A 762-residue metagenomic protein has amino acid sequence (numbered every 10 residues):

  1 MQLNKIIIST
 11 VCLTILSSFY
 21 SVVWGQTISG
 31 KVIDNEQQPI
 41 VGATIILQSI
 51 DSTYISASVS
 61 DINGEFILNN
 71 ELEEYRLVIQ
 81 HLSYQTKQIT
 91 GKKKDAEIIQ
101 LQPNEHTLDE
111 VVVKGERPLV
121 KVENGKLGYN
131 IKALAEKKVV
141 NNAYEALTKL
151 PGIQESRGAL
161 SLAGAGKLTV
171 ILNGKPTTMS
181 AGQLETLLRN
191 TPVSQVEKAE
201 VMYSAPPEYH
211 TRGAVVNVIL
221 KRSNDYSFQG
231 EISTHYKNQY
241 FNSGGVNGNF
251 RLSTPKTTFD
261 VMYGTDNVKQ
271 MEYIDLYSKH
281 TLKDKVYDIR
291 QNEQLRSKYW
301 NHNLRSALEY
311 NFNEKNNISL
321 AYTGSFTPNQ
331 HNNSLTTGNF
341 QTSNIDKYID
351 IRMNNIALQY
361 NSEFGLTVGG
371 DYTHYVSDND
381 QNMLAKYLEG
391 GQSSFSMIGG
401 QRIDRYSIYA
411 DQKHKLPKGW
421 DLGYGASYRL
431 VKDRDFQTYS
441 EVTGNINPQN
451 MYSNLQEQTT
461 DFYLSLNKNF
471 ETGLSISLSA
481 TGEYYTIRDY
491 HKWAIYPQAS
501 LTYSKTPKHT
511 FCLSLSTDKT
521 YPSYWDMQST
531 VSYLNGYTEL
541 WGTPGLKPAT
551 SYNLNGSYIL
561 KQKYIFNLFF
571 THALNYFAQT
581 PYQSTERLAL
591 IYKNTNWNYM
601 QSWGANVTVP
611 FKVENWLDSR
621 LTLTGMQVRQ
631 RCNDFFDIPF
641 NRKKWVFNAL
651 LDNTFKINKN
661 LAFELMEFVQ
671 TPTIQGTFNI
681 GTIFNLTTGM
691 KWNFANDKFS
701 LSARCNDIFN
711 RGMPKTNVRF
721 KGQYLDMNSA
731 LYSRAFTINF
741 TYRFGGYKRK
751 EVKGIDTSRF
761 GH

Functional and structural regions predicted by a protein language model:
I46-Q48, Q80-Y84, A96-A135, E155-R157 (+1 more regions): Short, acidic, small-residue-rich periplasmic hinge/interaction motif at the N-terminus of Gram-negative outer-membrane
D51-E65: Short, acidic Ser/Thr/Gly-rich low-complexity loop/linker segments typical of extracellular and cell-surface proteins
K93-Q100, A143-A146, L184-T186, E200-V201 (+2 more regions): N-terminal periplasmic accessory domains that precede and gate Gram-negative outer-membrane beta-barrel machines
Y144-M179: Extracytoplasmic beta-strand/coil segments of soluble accessory domains associated with Gram-negative outer-membrane
T177-S204, G248: Short acidic/polar hinge/loop motifs at secondary-structure boundaries that mediate gating or recognition
V196, Y209-V216, N224-I274, Y299-H302: Outer-membrane beta-barrel translocator/receptor signature
T257, N301-T327, D346-P497, T502-K508 (+3 more regions): Face-selective signature of the C-terminal outer-membrane beta-barrel domain
L455, K519-N567, H572-L574, Y592-G604 (+2 more regions): Outer-membrane beta-barrel signature, preferentially recognizing the C-terminal barrel domain of Gram-negative
